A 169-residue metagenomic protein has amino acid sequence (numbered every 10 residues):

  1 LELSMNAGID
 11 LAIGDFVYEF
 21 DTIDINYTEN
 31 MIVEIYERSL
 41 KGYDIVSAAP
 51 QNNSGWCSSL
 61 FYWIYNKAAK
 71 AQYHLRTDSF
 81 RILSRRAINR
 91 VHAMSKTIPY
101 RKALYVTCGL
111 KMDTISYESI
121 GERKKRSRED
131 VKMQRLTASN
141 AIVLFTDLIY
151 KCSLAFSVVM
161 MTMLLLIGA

Functional and structural regions predicted by a protein language model:
L1-G55: Structured catalytic core of nucleotide-sugar glycosyltransferases
F16, I82-R90, L104: Short, well-ordered alpha-helical scaffold segment located in the soluble/lumenal catalytic or ligand-binding core
S39-R81: Short, flexible, basic/aromatic active-site loop/helix in glycosyltransferases
S59, R76-D78, I82-L83, S95 (+2 more regions): A conserved catalytic-core signature of glycosyltransferases
K67, A71-R76, R85-T97: Aromatic-glycine-rich donor-binding/catalytic loop that engages nucleotide-sugar donors across glycosyltransferases
N89-L148: Catalytic donor/gating beta->alpha subdomain of glycosyltransferases that bind UDP-sugars
Y150-A169: Membrane-embedded multi-pass helical conduit in multi-pass membrane proteins, especially envelope-biosynthetic
